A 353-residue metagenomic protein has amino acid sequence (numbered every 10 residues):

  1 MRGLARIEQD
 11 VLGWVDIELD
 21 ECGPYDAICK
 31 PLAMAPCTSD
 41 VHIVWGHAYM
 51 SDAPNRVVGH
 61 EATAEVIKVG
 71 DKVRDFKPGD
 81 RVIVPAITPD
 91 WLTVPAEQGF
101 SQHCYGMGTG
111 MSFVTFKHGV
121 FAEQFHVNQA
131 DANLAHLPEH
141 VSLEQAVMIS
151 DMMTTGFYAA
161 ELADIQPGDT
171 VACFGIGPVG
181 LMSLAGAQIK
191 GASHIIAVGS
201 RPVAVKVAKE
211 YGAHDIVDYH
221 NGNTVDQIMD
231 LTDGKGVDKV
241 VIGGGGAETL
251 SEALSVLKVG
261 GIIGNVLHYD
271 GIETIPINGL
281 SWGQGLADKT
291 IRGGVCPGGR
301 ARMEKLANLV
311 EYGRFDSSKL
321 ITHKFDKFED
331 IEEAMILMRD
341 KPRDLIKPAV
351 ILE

Functional and structural regions predicted by a protein language model:
M1-G3, S251-S255, G299-E353: C-terminal hydrophobic helical "lid"/dimerization subdomain of Rossmann-like NAD(P)H-dependent oxidoreductases
D20-M34, H47-E97, H118, P138-V141: Glycine-rich beta-strand-centered segment in the early N-terminal region that forms part of a ligand/cofactor-binding
V82, H136-N221, D226: Mid-domain Rossmann-like dinucleotide-binding core that forms the NAD(H)/NADP(H) cofactor-binding site
I83, D238-V241: N-terminal Rossmann-like NAD(P) cofactor-binding module of classical short-chain dehydrogenase/reductase
D90-F174: NAD(P)H dinucleotide-binding glycine-rich loop of Rossmann-like/cofactor-binding domains, especially the beta1-alpha1
K209, H214, G246-R314, L352-E353: Glycine-rich phosphate-binding loop and adjacent beta-alpha segment of Rossmann(oid) nucleotide-cofactor-binding
T224-G234: Short amphipathic alpha-helix with an adjacent loop that forms part of the alpha/beta core around
